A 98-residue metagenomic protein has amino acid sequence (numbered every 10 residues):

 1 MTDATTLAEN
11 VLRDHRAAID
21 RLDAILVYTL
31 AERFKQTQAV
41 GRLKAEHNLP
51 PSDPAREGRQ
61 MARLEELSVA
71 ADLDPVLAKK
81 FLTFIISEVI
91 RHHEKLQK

Functional and structural regions predicted by a protein language model:
M1-K98: Domain-level signature for soluble enzymes in the chorismate/prephenate branch of the shikimate pathway
